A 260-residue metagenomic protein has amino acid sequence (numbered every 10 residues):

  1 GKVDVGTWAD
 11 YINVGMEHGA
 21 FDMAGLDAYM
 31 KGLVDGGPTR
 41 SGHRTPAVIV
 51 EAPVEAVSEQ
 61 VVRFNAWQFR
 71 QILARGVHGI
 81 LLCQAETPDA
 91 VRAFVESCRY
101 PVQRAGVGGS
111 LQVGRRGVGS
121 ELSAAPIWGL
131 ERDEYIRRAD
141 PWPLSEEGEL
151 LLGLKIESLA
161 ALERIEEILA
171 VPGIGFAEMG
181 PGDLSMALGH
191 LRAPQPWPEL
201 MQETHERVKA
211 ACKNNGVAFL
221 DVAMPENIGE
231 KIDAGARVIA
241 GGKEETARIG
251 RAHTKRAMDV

Functional and structural regions predicted by a protein language model:
G1-V260: Expand to "…catalyze enediolate/carbanion chemistry for C-C bond making/breaking, isomerization, decarboxylation
